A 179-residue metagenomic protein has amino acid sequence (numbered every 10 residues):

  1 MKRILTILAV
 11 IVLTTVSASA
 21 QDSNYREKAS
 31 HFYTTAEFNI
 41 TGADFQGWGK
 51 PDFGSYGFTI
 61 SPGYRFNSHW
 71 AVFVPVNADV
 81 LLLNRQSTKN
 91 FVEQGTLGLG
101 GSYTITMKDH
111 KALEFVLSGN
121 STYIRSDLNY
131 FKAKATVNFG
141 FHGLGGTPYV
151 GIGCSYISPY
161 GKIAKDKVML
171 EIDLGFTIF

Functional and structural regions predicted by a protein language model:
M1-I4, S19-Q21: Positively charged n-region of N-terminal signal peptides that target proteins for export
I4-T15: Sec-dependent N-terminal signal peptides
T15, G42-D52, Y123-R125, G153: Short, charged, low-hydrophobicity "junction" segments
A20-F66, A71-V72, K167-F179: Short glycine/proline- and aromatic-enriched beta-strand/turn motifs that initiate or cap beta-hairpins
G42, Y56-P148: Gram-negative (and chloroplast) outer-membrane scaffold detector with strong preference for beta-barrel transmembrane
W48, Q86-T88, A164: Outer-membrane beta-barrel and related beta-rich outer-membrane complex signature in Gram-negative bacteria
G151-S158: Short helix/strand-capping connector loops at secondary-structure junctions
P159-K165: A short acidic/glycine-rich loop-to-helix N-cap element
